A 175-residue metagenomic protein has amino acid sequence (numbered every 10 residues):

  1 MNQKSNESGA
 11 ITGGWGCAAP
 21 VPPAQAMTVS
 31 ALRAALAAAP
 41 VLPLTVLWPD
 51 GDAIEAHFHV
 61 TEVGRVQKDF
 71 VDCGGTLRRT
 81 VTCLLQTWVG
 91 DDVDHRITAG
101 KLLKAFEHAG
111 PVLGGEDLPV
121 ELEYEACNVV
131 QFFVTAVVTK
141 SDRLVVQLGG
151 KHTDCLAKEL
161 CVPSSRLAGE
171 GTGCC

Functional and structural regions predicted by a protein language model:
Q3, E7-V21, H152-C175: Cysteine-cluster motifs in flexible loop/terminal segments that predominantly coordinate metals
Q3-E55: N-terminal, charge-rich interaction modules
E55-H57, R78-T82, G115-D117: Short connector loops at helix/strand junctions that flank enzyme active sites, especially segments positioning acidic
E55-L77: Short, solvent-exposed beta-alpha or beta-beta edge segments that form flexible loop/patches at the rim of ligand
L85: Glycine/small-residue-rich phosphate/adenosyl-binding loop
V89-D94: A generic structural motif
R96-A105: Extracellular/virion structural assembly segments
K104-E159: Helix-rich interaction surfaces within compact, conserved domain-sized segments that mediate assembly or partner
